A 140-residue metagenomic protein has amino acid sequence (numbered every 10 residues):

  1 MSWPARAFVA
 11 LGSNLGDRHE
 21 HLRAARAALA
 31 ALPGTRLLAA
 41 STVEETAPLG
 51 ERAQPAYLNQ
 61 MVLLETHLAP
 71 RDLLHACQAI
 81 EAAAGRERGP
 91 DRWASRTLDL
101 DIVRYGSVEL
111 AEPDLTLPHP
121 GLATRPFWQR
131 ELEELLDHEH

Functional and structural regions predicted by a protein language model:
M1-T35, A40-A47: N-terminal beta1-alpha1 ligand-phosphate binding loop
G12, E65-H67: Solvent-exposed residues in well-ordered beta-strands and their adjoining turns, especially edge/terminal strands
D17, G34, S41, P48-L58 (+1 more regions): Flexible, gly/pro- and Lys/Arg-enriched active-site loops
V62: Short basic (Lys/Arg) and small-residue
